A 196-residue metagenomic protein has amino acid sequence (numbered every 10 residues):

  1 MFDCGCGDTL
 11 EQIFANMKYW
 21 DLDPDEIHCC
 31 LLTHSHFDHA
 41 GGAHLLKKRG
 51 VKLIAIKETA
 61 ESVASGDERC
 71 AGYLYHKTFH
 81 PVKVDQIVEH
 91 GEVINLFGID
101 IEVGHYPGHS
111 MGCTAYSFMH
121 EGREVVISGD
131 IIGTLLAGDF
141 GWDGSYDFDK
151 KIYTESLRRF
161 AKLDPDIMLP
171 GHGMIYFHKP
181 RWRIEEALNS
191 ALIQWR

Functional and structural regions predicted by a protein language model:
M1-F2: Short hydrophobic beta-strand that contains or immediately precedes a catalytic carboxylate
G5-D8, V93, D100-W182, E186 (+1 more regions): Metallo-beta-lactamase
C6-E11, K18-V93: Active-site HxH/HxHxD metal-binding segment of metal-dependent hydrolases
F14, H34-F37, P107, P170: Intrinsically disordered, low-complexity regions enriched for glutamine and histidine
F14-A15, I87, I127-D130: Short hydrophobic/aromatic-rich motifs at helix boundaries and adjacent loops
A15-M17, H44-K48, D67-C70, E121 (+2 more regions): Short, glycine/charged-enriched secondary-structure capping and boundary segments
N16-W20, S156-R159: A generic secondary-structure signal
Q194-R196: Short, flexible loop segments at boundaries between secondary-structure elements
